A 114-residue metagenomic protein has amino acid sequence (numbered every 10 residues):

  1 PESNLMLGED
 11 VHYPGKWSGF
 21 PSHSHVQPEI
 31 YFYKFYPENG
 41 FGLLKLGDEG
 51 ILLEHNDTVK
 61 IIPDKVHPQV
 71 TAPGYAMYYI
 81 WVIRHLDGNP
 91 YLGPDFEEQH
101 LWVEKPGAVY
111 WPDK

Functional and structural regions predicted by a protein language model:
P1, M6, I80-K114: Double-stranded beta-helix
P1-I30: A short glycine-rich, His/Asp/Glu-containing loop-to-beta-strand
E2-N4, P37-F41, G74-M77: Coil-to-beta-strand transition motifs
S18-H25, L44, L52, V70-T71: Short histidine-centered beta-strand/loop micro-motifs that create catalytic or ligand/metal-coordination sites
S22-P28, L46-D48, D95-H100: Short intrinsically disordered coil segments
Y33-D57: A short beta-strand-loop-beta hairpin characteristic of the jelly-roll/cupin
P37-G40, E49-G50, V66-P68, H85-N89: Short Gly/Pro-enriched loop/turn and capping motifs at secondary-structure junctions
L53-G74, I80-R84: Conserved metal-binding segment of the jelly-roll/cupin
